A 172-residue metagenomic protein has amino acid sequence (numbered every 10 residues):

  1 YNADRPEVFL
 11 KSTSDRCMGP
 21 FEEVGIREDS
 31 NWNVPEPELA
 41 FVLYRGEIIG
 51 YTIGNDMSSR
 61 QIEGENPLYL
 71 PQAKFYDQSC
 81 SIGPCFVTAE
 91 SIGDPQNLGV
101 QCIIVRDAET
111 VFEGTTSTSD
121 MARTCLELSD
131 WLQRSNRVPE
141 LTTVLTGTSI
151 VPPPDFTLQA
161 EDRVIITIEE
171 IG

Functional and structural regions predicted by a protein language model:
Y1-A108: Active-site microenvironments in enzyme catalytic cores
S58-G172: Catalytic-pocket segment enriched in acidic/His residues
